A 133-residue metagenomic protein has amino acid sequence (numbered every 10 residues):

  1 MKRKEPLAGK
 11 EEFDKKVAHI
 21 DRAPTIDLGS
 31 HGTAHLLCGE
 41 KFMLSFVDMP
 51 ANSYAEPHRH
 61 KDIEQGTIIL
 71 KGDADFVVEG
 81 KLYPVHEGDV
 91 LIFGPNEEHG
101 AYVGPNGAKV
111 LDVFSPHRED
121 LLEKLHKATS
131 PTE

Functional and structural regions predicted by a protein language model:
M1-K41, L125-E133: A short, N-terminal "cap"/entry segment at the start of jelly-roll beta-barrel domains of the cupin/DSBH fold
I20-P57, I63, D112-V113: A short glycine-rich, His/Asp/Glu-containing loop-to-beta-strand
M43, D73-D75, L82, E98 (+1 more regions): Structural motif
V47, T67, L91: Conserved GNAT-family N-acetyltransferase fold
A51-N52, G88, N96, N106: Tight coil/turn sites that cap or link beta-strands
D62-A74, E79: Glycine- and acidic-residue-biased ligand/ion/polar-headgroup-sensing regions
G80-P95: Short acidic-glycine-tyrosine-enriched beta hairpin
P95-D120: Ligand-binding loop in jelly-roll beta-barrel domains
